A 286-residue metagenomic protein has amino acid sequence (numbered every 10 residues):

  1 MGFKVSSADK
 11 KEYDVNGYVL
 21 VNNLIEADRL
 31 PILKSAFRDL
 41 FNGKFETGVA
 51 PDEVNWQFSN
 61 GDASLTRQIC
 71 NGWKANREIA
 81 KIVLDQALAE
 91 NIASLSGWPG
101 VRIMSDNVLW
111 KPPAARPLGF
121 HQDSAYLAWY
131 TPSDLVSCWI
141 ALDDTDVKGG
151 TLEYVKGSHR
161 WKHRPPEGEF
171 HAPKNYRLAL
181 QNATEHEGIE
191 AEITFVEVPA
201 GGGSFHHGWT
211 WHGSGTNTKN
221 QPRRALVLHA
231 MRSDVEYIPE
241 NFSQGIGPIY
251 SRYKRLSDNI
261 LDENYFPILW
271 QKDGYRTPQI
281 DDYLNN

Functional and structural regions predicted by a protein language model:
M1-V15, N22-F120, Y126-W129, E167 (+1 more regions): Non-heme Fe(II)-dependent double-stranded beta-helix
K11, T145-W211: Double-stranded beta-helix
G43, P51, N55, G61 (+2 more regions): Non-heme Fe(II)/2-oxoglutarate
L88, P113-A115, S133, D144-V147 (+3 more regions): Short, charged/polar surface micro-motifs in flexible loops or helix N-caps
P99-V101, S105-D106, R116-L118, D134-I140 (+2 more regions): Generic beta-strand structural signal
N107, Q122-S124, I140-D144, K156: Short, structured patches in soluble enzyme cores that scaffold and shape functional sites
D123-L135, A191-E192, V198, Q221-P222: A short beta-loop-beta micro-motif enriched in histidine and acidic residues
W129-V147, E197-V198, F205, H229-R232: Short, conserved beta-strand element in jelly-roll/cupin
